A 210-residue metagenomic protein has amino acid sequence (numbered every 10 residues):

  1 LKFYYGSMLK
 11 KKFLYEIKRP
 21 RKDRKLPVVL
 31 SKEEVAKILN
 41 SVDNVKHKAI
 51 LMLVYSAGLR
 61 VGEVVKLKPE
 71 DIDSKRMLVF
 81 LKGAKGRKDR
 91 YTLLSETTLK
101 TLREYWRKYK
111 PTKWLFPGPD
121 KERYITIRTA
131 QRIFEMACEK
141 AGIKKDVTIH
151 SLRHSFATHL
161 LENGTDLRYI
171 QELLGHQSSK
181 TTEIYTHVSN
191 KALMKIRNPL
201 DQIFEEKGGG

Functional and structural regions predicted by a protein language model:
L1-G210: Conserved catalytic core of the tyrosine transesterase superfamily
